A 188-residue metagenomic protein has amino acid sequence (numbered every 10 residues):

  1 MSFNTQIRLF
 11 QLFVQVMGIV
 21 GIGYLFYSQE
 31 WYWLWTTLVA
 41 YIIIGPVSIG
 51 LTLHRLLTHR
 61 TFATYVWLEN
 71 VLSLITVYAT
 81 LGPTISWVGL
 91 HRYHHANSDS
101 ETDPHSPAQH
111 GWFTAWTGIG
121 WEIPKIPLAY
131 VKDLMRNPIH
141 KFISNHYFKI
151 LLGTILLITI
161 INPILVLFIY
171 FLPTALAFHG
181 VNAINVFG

Functional and structural regions predicted by a protein language model:
M1-F187: Non-catalytic, topology-defining segments of multipass membrane proteins
